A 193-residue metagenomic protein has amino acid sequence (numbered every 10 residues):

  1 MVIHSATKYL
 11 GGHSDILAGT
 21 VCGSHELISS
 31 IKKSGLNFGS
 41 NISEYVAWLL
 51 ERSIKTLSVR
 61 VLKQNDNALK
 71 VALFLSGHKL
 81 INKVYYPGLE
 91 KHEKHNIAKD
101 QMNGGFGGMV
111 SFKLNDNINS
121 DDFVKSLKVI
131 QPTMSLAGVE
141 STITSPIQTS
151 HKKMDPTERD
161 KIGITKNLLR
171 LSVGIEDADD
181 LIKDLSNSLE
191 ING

Functional and structural regions predicted by a protein language model:
M1, T7, T20, W48 (+4 more regions): Structural motif
M1-L80, Y85: Conserved PLP-enzyme active-site core in the AAT-like
K8, T56, V71, G88-H92 (+4 more regions): Glycine-rich beta-alpha junction loops
G12, I42-E44, M102-G104, K161-K166: Short, flexible turn/loop "capping" segments at secondary-structure junctions
C22, K83, Q131, A137-V139 (+1 more regions): Positively charged, small/polar-rich N-terminal and surface patches that mediate targeting and assembly and bind
L49-V59, G107-N115, R170-G174: Short, well-ordered beta-strand elements within core beta-sheets of diverse protein domains
L69-K128, P132-M134, D155-D160, G193: Conserved small-domain helix->loop->beta segment predominantly found in fold-type I
I118, K125, S141-G193: PLP-dependent enzyme catalytic core of the Aspartate aminotransferase-like
